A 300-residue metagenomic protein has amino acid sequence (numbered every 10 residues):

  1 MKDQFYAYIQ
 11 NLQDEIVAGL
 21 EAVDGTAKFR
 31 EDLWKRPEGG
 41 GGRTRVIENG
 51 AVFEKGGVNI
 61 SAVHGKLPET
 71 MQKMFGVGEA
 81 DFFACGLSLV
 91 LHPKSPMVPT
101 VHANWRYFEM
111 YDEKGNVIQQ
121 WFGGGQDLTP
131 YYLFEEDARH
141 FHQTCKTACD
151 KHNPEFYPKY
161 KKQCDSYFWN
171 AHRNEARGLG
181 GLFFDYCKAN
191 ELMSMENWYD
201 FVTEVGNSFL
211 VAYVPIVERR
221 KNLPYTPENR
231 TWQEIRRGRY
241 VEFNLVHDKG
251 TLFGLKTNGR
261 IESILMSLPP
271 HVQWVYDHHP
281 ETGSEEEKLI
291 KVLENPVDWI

Functional and structural regions predicted by a protein language model:
M1-G76, N190-E191, E196-Y225, R230-Y240: Gly/Pro-rich turn-and-neighbor structural signature
T44-W121: Internal mixed beta-strand/loop scaffold within catalytic domains of large alpha/beta enzymes
G57, F83-G86, Q120-T129, E175-E196 (+1 more regions): Glycine-rich, often proline-containing surface loops adjacent to acidic residues and nearby aromatics that form
M71-K73, M193, L252-N258, Y276: Short conserved micro-motifs at the rims of enzyme active sites and ligand-binding pockets
Y111-K159, I300: Compact, glycine/acidic-enriched structural inserts
A138-P227, T231: Extended, acidic-biased charged interface segments
R230-Q273: C-terminal, helix-dominated tail/subdomain
T257-I300: TerminUS-proximal long segments
